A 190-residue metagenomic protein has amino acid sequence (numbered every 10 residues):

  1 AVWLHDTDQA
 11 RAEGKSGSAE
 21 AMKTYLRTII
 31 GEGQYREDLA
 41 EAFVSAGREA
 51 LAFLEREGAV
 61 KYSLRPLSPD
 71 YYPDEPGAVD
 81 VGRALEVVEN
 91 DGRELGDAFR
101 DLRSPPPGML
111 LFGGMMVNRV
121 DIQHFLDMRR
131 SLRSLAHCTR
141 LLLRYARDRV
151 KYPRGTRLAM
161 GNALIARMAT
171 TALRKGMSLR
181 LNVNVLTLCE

Functional and structural regions predicted by a protein language model:
A1-S178: Conserved N-terminal/central alpha/beta ligand/cofactor-binding core
R157, L181-E190: A conserved short coil-to-beta-strand element within the FAD-binding core of flavoproteins
